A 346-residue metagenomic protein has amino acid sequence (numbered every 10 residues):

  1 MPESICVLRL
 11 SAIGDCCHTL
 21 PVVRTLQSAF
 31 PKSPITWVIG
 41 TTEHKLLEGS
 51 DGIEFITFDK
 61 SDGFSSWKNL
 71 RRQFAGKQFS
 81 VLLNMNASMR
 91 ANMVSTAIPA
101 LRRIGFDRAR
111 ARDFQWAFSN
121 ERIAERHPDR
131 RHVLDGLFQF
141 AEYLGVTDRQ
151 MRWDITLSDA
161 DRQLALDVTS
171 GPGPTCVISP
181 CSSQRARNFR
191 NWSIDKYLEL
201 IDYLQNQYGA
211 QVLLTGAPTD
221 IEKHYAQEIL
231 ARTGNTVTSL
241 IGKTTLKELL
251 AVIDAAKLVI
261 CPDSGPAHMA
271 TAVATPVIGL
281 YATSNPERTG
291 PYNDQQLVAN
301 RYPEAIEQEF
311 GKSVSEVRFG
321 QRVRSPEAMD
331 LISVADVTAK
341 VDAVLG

Functional and structural regions predicted by a protein language model:
M1-G346: Catalytic machinery of carbohydrate-active enzymes, primarily nucleotide-sugar-dependent glycosyltransferases
